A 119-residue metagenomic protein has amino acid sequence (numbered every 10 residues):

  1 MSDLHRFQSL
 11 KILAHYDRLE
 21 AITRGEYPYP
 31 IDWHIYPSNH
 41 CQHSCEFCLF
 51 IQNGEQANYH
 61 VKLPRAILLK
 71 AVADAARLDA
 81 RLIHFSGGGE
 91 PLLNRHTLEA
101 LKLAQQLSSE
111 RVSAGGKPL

Functional and structural regions predicted by a protein language model:
S2-L119: Conserved alpha-helical substructure of the radical SAM core
